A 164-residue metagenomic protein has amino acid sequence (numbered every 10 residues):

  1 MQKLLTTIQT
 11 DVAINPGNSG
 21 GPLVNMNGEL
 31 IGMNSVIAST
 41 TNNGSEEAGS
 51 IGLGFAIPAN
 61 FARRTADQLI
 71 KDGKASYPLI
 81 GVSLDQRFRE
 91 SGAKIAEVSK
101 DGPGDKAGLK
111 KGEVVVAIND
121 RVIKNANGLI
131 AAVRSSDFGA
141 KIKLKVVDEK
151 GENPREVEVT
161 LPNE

Functional and structural regions predicted by a protein language model:
L4, N15-N27: P-loop/Walker A NTP-binding module and the surrounding RecA-like catalytic core of P-loop NTPases
L4-L5, N43-S50: Short glycine/proline- and charge-enriched loop/turn segments that cap or connect secondary-structure elements
L5, I57-N60: Conserved active-site and cofactor/substrate-binding residues in soluble primary-metabolism enzymes
Q9-N15: Short pre-catalytic strand/loop immediately N-terminal to key active-site residues, enriched for Gly-Thr
V12, N25-L30, S39-T40, A48 (+2 more regions): C-terminal recognition in membrane/secretory proteostasis and scaffolding
V36: Active-site-facing substrate-recognition patch
